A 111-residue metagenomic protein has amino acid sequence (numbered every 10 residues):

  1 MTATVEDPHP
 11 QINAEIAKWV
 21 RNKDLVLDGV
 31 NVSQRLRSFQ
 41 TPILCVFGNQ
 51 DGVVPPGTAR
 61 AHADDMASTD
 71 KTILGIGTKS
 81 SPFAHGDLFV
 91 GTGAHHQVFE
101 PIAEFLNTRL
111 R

Functional and structural regions predicted by a protein language model:
M1-K23: Hydrolase active-site cap/lid region
M1-T4, G29-V32, G86-G93: Active-site rim elements
D7, Q11, G57, Q97: Conserved active-site and cofactor/substrate-binding residues in soluble primary-metabolism enzymes
A17-R35: Active-site nucleophile elbow and catalytic-triad environment of alpha/beta-hydrolase enzymes
V32, T41, P55-D65: Short alpha-helix in the alpha/beta-hydrolase fold that links the catalytic acid
F39, C45-F47, D51: Short beta-strand/loop motif that positions the catalytic acidic residue of the alpha/beta-hydrolase fold
T69-R111: Catalytic active-site module of serine/aspartate enzymes centered on a nucleophile-bearing elbow/loop
